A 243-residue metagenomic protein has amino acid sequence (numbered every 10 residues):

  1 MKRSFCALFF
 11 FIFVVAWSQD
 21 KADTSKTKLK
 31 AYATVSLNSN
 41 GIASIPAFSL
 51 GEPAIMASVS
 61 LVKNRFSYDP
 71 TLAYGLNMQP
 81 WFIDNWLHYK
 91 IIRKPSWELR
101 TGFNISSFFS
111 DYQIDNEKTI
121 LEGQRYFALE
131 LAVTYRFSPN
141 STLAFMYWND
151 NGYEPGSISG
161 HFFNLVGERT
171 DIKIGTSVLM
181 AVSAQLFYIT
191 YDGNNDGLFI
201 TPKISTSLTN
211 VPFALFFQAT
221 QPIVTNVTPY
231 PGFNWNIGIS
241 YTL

Functional and structural regions predicted by a protein language model:
M1-T27, L243: Bacterial Sec-dependent N-terminal signal peptides
K21, S25-I42, F48-G51, A73-R169 (+3 more regions): Outer-membrane pore/translocation modules
I55-K63: Surface-exposed extracellular loop regions of Gram-negative outer-membrane beta-barrel proteins
K63, S107, D171, L208-N210 (+1 more regions): Beta-strand elements of well-folded, non-transmembrane domains
N64-Y68: Short, surface-exposed connector motifs at secondary-structure boundaries
I105-S107, S177-A219: Outer membrane beta-barrel transmembrane domains
